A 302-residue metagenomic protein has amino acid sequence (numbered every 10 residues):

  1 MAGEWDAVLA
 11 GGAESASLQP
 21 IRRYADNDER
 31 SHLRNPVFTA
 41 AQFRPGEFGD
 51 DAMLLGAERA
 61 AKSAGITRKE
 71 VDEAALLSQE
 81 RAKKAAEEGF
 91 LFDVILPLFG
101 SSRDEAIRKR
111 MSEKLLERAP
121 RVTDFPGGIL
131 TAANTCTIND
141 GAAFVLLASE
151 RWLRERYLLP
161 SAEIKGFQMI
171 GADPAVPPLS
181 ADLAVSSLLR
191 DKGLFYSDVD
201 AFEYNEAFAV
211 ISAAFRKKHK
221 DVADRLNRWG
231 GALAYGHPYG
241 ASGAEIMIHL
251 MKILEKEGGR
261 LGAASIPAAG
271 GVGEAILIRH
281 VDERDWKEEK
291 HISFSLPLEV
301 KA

Functional and structural regions predicted by a protein language model:
M1-A13, A61-F90, V145-R151, P238-G259 (+1 more regions): Active-site-proximal alpha-helical scaffold in enzymes
W5-R59: Flexible glycine-/small-residue-enriched beta->alpha junction loops that bind anionic phosphate/pyrophosphate groups
V8-A13, E70-L77, I95-F99, L158-M169 (+3 more regions): Beta-strand segments within the central parallel beta-sheet cores of soluble alpha/beta enzyme folds
S17, R44-D51, K69-A75, G127 (+6 more regions): Active-site pocket-shaping loop/turn-to-helix segments
A60-G65, L153-P160, S186-D200, K218-V222: Phosphate/pyrophosphate-binding loops at sites that engage ATP/ADP/AMP, CoA/4′-phosphopantetheine, polyphosphate
K62, E117-P178, L183, I248 (+4 more regions): Condensing-enzyme catalytic core mediating Claisen C-C bond formation in acyl metabolism
K69-E155, K220-R225: N-terminal extracellular/periplasmic Venus flytrap/periplasmic-binding protein-like
Y196, A213-K218, V222-N227, A232-L277: Internal helix-turn-beta structural module
